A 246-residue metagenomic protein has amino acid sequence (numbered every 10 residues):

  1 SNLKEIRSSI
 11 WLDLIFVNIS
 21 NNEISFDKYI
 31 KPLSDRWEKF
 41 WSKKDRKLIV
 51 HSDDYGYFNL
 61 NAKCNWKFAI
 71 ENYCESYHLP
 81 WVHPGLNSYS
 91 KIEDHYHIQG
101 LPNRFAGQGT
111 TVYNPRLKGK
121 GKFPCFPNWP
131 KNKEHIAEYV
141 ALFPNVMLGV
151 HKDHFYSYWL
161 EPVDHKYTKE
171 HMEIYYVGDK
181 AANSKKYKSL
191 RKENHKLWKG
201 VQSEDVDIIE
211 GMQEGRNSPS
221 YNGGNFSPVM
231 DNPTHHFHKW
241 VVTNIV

Functional and structural regions predicted by a protein language model:
S1-K4: Active-site glycine-rich loop that binds ribose-phosphate moieties when present
S9-I10, L14-V246: C-terminal catalytic domain of Rieske-type non-heme iron oxygenases
